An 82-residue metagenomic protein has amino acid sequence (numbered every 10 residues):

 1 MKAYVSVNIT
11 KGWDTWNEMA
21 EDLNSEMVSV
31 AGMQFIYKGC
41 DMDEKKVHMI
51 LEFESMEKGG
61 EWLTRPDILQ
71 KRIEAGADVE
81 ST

Functional and structural regions predicted by a protein language model:
M1-K71, D78-E80: Short S/T/G/P-rich N-terminal loop/turn motif that feeds into the first structured element of a domain
